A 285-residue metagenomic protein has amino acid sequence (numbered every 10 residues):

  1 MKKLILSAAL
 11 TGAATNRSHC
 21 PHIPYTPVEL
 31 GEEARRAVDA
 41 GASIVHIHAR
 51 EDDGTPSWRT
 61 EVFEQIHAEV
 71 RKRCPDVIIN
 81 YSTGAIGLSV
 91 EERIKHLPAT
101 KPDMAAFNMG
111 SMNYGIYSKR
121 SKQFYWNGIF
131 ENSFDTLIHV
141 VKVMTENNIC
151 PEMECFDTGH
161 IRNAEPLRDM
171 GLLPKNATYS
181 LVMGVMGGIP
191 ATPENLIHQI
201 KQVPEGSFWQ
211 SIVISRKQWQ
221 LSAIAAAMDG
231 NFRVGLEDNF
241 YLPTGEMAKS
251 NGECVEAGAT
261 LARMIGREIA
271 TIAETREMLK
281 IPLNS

Functional and structural regions predicted by a protein language model:
M1-H22, S111-F124: N-terminal small/glycine-rich loop or linker at the start of catalytic domains across soluble metabolic enzymes
A8, P56-Y81, L137-V140, M144 (+2 more regions): Alpha-helix-loop-beta-strand connector modules within alpha/beta enzyme cores
L10-E32, S82-V90, W126-E131, E152 (+2 more regions): Active-site mouth loops of central-metabolism enzymes
S18, S43-Q65, V182-M183, G187 (+1 more regions): Glycine-rich, proline-tolerant flexible connector loops at the mouths of alpha/beta enzymes
L30, A37, H48, A105 (+4 more regions): Conserved, mostly hydrophobic/aromatic
S57-W58, F63-E131: Active-site beta->alpha loop and helix N-cap motifs at the rims of alpha/beta catalytic domains
M104-E237: Catalytic alpha/beta core domains of metabolic enzymes, predominantly
I197-Q202, Q220-S285: Structured C-terminal cap/extension of enzyme domains
